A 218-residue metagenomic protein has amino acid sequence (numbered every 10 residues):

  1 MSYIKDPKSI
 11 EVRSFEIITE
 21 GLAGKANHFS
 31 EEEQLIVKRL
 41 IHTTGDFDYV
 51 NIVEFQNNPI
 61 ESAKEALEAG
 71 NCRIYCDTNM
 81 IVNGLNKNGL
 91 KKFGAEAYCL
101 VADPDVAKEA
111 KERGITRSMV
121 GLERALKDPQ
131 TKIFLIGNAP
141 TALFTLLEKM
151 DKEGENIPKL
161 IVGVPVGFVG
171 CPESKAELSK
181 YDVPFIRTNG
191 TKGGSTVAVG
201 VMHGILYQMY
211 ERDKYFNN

Functional and structural regions predicted by a protein language model:
M1-F29: Charged, compositionally biased N-terminal leader segments and the immediate start of the first structured element
N27-I41: N-terminal glycine-rich anion-binding loops that anchor highly charged ligand groups
H42-N51, A107-K108: Short, basic, glycine/proline-bearing loop/turn elements
Y49-A66: A short, well-structured juxtamembrane/interface segment
D77, V162-G163, V201: Buried hydrophobic positions in well-ordered alpha/beta secondary-structure cores of metabolic enzymes
T78-E153, G167, C171, K175: Conserved mixed alpha/beta catalytic, RNA-binding, or beta-rich assembly cores of soluble enzyme, regulatory
E155, V169-N218: C-terminal functional extensions of proteins
K159-V169: ADP-ribose/adenylate-binding Rossmann-like module
